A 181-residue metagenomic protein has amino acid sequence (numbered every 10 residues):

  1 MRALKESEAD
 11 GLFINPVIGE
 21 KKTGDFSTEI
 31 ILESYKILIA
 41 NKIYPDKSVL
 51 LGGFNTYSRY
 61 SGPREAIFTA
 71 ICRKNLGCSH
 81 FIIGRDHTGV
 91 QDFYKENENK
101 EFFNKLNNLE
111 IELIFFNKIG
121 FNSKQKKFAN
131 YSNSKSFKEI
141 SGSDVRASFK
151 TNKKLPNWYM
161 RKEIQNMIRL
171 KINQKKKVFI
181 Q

Functional and structural regions predicted by a protein language model:
M1-Q181: Active-site cores that bind ATP or allylic diphosphates and position pyrophosphate for catalysis
